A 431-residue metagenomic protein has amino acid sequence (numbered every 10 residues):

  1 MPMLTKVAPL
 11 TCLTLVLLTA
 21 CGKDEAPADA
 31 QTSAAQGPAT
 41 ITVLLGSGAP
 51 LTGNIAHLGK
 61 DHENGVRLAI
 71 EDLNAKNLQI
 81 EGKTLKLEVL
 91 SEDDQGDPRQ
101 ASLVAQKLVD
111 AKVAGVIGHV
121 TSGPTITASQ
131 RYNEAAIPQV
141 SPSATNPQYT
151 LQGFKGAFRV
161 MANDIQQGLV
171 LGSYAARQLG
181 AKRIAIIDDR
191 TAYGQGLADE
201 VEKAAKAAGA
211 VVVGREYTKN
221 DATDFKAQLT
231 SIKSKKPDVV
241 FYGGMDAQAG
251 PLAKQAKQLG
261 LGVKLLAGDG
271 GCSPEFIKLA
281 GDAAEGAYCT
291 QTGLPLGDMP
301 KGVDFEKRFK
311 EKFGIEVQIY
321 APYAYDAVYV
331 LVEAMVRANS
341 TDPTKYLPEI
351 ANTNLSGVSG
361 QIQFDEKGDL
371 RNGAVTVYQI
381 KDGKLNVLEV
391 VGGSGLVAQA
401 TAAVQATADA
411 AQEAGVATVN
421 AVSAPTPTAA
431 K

Functional and structural regions predicted by a protein language model:
P2-V7, L13, C21-K431: Extracytosolic ligand-binding ectodomains
